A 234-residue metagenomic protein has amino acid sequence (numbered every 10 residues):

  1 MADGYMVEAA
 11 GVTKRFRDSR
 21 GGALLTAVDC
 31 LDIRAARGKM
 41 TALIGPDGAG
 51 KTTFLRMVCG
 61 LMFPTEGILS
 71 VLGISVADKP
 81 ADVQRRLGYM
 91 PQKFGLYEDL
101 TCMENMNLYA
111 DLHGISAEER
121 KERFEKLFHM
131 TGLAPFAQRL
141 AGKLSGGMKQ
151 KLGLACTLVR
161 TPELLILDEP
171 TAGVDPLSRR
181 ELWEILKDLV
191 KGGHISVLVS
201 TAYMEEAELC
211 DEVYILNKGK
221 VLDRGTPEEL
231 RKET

Functional and structural regions predicted by a protein language model:
C59: Helix-to-loop junction immediately C-terminal to a conserved catalytic motif
G67-D78, D82-V83: Conserved ABC transporter NBD signature motif
N107, D111, E118-F136: Conserved ABC ATPase "signature" region
L140-L144: Conserved ABC ATPase signature
L165-D168: Catalytic Walker B motif of ABC-type/P-loop ATPase nucleotide-binding domains
R224-G225: ABC ATPase "signature
